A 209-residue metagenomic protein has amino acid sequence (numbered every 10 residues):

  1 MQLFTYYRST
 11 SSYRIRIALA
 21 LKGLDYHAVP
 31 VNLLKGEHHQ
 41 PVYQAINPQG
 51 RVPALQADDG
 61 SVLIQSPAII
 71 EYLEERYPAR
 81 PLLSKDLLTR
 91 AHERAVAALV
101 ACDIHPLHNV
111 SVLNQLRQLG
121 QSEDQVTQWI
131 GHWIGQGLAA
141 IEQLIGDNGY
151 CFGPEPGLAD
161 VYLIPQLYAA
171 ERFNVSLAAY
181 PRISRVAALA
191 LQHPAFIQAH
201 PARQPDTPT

Functional and structural regions predicted by a protein language model:
M1-Q125: GST-like domain detector, emphasizing the conserved glutathione-binding G-site in the N-terminal thioredoxin-like
Y13, G36, A187, T207-P208: Generic structural signal for helix capping and beta-alpha/helix-loop junctions
L33-L34, S184, Q204: Conserved beta-strand edge residues that scaffold enzyme active sites
E74, Q166-L167, H200: Active-site-flanking alpha-helical
V100-Q192: GST-like fold's C-terminal all-alpha helical module
A195-I197: Juxtamembrane membrane-interface segments at transmembrane alpha-helix termini
H200-T209: Terminal-tail/helix-coil boundary detector
